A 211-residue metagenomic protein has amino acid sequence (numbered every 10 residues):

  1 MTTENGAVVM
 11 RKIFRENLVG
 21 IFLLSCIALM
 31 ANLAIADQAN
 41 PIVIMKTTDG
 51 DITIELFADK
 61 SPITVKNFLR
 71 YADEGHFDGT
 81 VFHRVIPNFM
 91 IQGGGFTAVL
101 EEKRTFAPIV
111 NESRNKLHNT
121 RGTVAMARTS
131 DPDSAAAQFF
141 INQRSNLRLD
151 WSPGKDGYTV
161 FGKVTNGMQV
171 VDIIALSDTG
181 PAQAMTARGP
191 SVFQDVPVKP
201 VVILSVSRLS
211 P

Functional and structural regions predicted by a protein language model:
E4, V9-F22: Bacterial N-terminal signal peptides that target proteins for export
G6, R11, L29-P211: Cyclophilin-like peptidyl-prolyl cis-trans isomerases
V19-A31: Bacterial N-terminal signal peptides
